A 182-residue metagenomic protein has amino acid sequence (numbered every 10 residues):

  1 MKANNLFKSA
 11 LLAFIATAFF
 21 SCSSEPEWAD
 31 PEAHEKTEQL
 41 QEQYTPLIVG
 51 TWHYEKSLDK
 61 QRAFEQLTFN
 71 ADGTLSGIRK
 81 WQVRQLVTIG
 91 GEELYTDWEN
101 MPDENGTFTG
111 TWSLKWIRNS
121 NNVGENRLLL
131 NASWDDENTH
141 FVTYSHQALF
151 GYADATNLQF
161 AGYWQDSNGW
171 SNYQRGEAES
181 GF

Functional and structural regions predicted by a protein language model:
K2-A10: Bacterial N-terminal signal peptides that target proteins for export
L11-A16: Hydrophobic alpha-helical targeting segments used for export or membrane insertion
A18-S21: C-terminal motif of bacterial Sec signal peptides marking the signal peptidase cleavage site
S24-F182: Lipid interaction determinants
